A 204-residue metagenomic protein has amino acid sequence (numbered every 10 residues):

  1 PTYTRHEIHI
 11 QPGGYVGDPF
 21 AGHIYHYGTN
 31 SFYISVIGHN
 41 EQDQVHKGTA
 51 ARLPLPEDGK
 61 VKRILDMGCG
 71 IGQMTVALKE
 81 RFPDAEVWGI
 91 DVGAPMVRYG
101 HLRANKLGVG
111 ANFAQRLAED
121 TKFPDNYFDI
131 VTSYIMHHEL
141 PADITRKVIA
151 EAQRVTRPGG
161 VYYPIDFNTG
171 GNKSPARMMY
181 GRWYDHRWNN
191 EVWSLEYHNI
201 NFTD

Functional and structural regions predicted by a protein language model:
P1-P56: Conserved Class I S-adenosyl-L-methionine-dependent methyltransferase catalytic core
L55-R63: Short helix-loop-beta connector
R63-L65, Q73-D120: Class I SAM-dependent methyltransferase SAM/SAH-binding core
G70: Conserved glycine-rich SAM-binding loop
E119-V131: A short acidic, Gly/Pro-enriched loop at the edge of an enzyme's catalytic core that lines a small-molecule cofactor
D129-D143: A short SAM/SAH-binding and catalytic strip from SAM-dependent methyltransferases
R146-P158: A short glycine-rich, Lys/Arg-flanked "PGG" loop and its adjoining helix->strand segment in the class I
Y163-D204: C-terminal alpha-helical "lid/dimerization" subdomain adjacent to the S-adenosyl-L-methionine
